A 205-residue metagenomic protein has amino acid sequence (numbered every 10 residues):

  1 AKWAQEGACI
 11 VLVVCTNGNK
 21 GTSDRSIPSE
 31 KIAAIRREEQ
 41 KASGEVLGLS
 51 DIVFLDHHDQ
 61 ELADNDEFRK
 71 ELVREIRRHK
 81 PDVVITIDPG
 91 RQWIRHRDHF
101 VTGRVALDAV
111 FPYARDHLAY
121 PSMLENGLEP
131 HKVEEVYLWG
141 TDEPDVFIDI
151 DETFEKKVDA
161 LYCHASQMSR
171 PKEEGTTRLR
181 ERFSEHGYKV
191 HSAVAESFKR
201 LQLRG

Functional and structural regions predicted by a protein language model:
A1-H79: Active-site rim/loop-helix segments in enzyme catalytic domains that contact anionic ligands
D64-G205: Metal-dependent de-N-acetylase/amidase catalytic core
